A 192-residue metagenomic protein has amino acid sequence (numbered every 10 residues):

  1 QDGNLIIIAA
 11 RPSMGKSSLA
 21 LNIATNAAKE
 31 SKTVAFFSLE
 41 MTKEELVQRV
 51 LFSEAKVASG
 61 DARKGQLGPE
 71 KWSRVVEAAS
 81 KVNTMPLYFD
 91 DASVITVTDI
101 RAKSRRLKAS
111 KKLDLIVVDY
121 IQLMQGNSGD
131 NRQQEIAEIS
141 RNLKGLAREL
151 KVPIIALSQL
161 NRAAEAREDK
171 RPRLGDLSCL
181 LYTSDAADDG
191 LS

Functional and structural regions predicted by a protein language model:
D2-I6: Pre-Walker A (Motif I) flank of P-loop NTPase domains
R11: P-loop (Walker A) phosphate-binding loop of NTP-binding proteins
K16: Conserved lysine of the Walker
L19: Hydrophobic positions on the alpha1 helix immediately C-terminal to the Walker A/P-loop
N22, N26-K112, G126: Cytosolic-facing regulatory segments adjacent to core modules
E135-I154, C179-S184: Substrate-engagement module of ASCE P-loop NTPases
A164-L181: Short, electropositive alpha-helical surface patch
Y182-S192: Single conserved hydrophobic/aromatic residue that forms the stacking wall/gate of nucleotide- or nucleobase-binding
